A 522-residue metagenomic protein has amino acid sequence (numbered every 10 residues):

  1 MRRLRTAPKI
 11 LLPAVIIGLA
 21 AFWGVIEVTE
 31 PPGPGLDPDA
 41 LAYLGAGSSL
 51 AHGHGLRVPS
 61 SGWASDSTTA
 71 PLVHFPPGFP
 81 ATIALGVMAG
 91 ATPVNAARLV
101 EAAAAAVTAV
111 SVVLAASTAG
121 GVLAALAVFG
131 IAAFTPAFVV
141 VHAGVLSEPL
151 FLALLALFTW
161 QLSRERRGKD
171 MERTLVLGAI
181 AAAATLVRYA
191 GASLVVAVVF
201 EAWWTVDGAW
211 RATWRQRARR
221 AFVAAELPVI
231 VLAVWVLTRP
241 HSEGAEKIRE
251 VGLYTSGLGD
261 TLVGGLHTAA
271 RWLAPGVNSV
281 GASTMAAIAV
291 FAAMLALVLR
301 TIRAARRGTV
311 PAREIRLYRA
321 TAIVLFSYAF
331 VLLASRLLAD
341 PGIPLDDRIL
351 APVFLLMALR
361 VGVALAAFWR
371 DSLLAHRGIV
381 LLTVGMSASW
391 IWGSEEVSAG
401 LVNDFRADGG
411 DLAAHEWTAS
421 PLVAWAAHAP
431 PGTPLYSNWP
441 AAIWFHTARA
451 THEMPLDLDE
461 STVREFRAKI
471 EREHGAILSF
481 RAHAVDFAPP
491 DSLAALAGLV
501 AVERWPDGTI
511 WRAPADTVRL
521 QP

Functional and structural regions predicted by a protein language model:
K9-I16, A127-G130, L175, A179 (+4 more regions): Signature aromatic-anchored transmembrane alpha helix within multi-pass, membrane-resident enzymes that catalyze glycan
V25, G191, W204, R217-R300 (+2 more regions): Membrane-lumen/periplasm interface segments of specific transmembrane helices in polyprenyl phosphate-linked
P71-F75, G86, P93-A103, I131 (+4 more regions): Membrane-embedded glycan-lipid processing machinery
A96-G120, A153, L157: Transmembrane-helix motifs of polytopic, lipid-linked glycan transferases
A109, V141-H142, E148, A184-Y189 (+3 more regions): Hydrophobic/aromatic-rich transmembrane helices and adjacent perimembrane loops
V112-F134, L152-A153, E172, A375-H376: Transmembrane-helix signature of polytopic, membrane-embedded enzymes that assemble or transfer cell-envelope glycans
A116, L381-A442: Membrane-embedded, lumen/periplasm-facing catalytic core of multi-pass transferases that use lipid-linked donors
S117-A119, F158-V176, V206-G208: Membrane-interface transmembrane helices that cradle and orient dolichyl/undecaprenyl
